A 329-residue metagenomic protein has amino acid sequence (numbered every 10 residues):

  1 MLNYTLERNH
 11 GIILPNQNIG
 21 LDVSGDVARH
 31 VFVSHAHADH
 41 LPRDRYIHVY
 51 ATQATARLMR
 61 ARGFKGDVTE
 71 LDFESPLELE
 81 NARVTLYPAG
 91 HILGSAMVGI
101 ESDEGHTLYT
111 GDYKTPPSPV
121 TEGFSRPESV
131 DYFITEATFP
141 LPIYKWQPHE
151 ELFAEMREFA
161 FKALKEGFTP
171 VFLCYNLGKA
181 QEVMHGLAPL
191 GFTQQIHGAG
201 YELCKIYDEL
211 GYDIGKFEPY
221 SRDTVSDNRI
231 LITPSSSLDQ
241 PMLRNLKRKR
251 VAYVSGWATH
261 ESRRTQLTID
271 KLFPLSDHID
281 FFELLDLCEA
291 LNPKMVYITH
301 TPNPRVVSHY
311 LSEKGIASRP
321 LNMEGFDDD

Functional and structural regions predicted by a protein language model:
L2-V27, A36-V171, G178: His/Asp/Glu-rich metal-coordinating catalytic cores of metallo-dependent phosphodiesterases/hydrolases acting on
G20, F32, T85, G99 (+6 more regions): Conserved beta-strand elements of the Class I
F32, D44-I47, R62, T121-E122 (+4 more regions): A short acidic, amphipathic alpha-helical/loop segment
L41, S95, P117-S118, A180-M184 (+3 more regions): Short, well-ordered alpha-helical microsegments
I47-R57, I134, T193-L203, Y253 (+1 more regions): Short internal beta-strands
A89-S102, Y113, P117, Y132-A137 (+3 more regions): Active-site-proximal loop/helix segment associated with metal-binding centers of metalloenzymes
R126, L141-V225, M295-D329: Binuclear metal-ion centers of metallo-dependent hydrolases, dominated by the metallo-beta-lactamase
P189, G211, F217-D329: C-terminal regulatory/interaction regions
